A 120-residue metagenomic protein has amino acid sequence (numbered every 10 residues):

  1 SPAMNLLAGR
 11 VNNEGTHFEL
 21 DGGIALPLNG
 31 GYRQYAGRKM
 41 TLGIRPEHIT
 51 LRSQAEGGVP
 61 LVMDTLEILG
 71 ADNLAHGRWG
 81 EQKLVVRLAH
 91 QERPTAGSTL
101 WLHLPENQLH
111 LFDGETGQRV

Functional and structural regions predicted by a protein language model:
P2-V120: Non-catalytic connector elements of ABC transporters
